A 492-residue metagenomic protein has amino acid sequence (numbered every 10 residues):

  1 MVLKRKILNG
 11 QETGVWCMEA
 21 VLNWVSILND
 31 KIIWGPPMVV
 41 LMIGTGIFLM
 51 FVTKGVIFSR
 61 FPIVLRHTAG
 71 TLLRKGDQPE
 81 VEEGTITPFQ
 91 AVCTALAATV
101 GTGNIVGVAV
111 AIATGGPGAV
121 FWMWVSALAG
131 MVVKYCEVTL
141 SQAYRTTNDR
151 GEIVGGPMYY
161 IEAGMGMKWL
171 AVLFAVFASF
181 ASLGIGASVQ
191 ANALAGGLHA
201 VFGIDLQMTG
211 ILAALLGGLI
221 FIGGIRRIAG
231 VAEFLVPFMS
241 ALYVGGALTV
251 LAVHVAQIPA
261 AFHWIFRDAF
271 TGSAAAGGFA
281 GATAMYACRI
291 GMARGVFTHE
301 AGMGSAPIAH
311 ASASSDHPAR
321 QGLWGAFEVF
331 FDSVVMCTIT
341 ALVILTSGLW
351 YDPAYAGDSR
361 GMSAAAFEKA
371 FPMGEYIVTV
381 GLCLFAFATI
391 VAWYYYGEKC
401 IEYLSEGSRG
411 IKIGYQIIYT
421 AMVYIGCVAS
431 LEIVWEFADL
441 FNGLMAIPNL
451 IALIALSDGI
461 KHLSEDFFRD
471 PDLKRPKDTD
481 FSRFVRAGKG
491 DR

Functional and structural regions predicted by a protein language model:
Q11-A98, T102, I112-A119, G130 (+2 more regions): N-terminal alpha-helical transmembrane segments of multi-pass membrane transport and channel/translocase proteins
V21, V52-I57, G103-V108, G184-L194 (+5 more regions): Transmembrane helix-loop junctions in multi-pass membrane proteins
L41-F48, V52-L65, A193-L198, D205-A213 (+2 more regions): Membrane-interface loop-to-helix entry segments
L49-M50, S126-G151, P157-M158, E162-N192 (+3 more regions): Helix-loop-helix module between adjacent transmembrane segments
V56-I86, V110-V120, W124, V132-M165 (+3 more regions): Flexible loop linkers connecting adjacent transmembrane helices in multi-pass alpha-helical membrane transporters
G76-I112, L140-M158, E162, V176-S179 (+2 more regions): Alpha-helical membrane segments and immediately flanking helix-loop junctions that form or couple to the substrate/ion
E82-T85, P117-V125, A163, K168-F174 (+3 more regions): Membrane-interface alpha-helices at helix entry/exit sites of multi-pass transporters
Y135-R145, D149, L248-W264, G272 (+3 more regions): Extracellular/periplasmic helix-exit of transmembrane alpha-helices
